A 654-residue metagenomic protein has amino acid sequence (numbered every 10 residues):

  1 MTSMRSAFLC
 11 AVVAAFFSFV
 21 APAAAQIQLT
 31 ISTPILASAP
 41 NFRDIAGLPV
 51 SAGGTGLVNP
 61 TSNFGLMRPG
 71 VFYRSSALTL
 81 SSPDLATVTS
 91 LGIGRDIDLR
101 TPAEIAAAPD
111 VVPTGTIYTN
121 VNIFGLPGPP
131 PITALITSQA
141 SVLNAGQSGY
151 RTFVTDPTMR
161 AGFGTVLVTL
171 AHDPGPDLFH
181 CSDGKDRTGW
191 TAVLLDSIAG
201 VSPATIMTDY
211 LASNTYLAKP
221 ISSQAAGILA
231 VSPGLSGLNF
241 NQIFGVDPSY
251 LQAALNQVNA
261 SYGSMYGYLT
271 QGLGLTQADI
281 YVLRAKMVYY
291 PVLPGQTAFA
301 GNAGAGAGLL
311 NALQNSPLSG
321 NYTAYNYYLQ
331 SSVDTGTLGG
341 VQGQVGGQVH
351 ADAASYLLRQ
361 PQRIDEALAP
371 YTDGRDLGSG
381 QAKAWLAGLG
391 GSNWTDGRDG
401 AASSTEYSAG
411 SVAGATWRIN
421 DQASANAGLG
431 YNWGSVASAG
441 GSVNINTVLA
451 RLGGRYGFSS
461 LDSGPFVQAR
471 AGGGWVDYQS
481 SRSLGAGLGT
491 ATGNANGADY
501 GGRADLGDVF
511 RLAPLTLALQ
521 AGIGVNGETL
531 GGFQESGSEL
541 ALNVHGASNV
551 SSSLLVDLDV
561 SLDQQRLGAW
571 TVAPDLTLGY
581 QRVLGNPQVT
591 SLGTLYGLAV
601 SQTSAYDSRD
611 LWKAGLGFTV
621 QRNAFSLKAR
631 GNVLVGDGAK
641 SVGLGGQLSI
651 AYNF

Functional and structural regions predicted by a protein language model:
M1-C10: Bacterial N-terminal signal peptides that target proteins for export
C10-F19: Bacterial N-terminal signal peptides
F16, A24-D177, T191-Q344, Q348-A351: Cys-dependent protein tyrosine phosphatase-like superfamily
D183, R187-T188: Ser/Thr-glycine-rich phosphate-binding loops at phosphate-binding pockets of nucleotides, nucleotide cofactors
Y325-F510, R630-G645, S649-A651: Outer membrane beta-barrel translocator domains of Type V secretion systems
L377-G378, W417-D421, F458-D462, F510-P514 (+5 more regions): Outer-membrane beta-barrel strand-turn architecture
R398-E406, A439-G441, D477-N496, T529-V550 (+1 more regions): Solvent-exposed, glycine/polar-rich loop segments of beta-barrel outer-membrane systems
A425, L449-R451, L540-F654: Outer membrane beta-barrel transmembrane domains
